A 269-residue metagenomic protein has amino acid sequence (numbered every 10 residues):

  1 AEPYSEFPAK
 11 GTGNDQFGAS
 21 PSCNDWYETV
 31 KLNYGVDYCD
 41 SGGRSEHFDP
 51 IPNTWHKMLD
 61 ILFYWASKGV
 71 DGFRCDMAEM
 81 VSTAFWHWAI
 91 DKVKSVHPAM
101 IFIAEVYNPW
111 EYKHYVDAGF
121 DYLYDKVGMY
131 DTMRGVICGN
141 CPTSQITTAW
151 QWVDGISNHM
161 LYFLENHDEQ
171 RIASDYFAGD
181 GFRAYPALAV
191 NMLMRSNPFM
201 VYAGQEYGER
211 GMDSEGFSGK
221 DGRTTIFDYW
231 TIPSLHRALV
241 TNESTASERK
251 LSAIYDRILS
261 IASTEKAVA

Functional and structural regions predicted by a protein language model:
A1-D25, D117-V127, S214-F227: Aromatic- and acidic-residue-enriched segments that line the glycan-binding/catalytic groove of carbohydrate-active
A1-Y64, A89, S95: Substrate-binding/active-site clefts of carbohydrate-active enzymes
E28-T54, V70-M80, V127-G139, E169-G179 (+1 more regions): The substrate-binding groove and active-site-proximal loops of carbohydrate-active enzymes, especially glycoside
M58-T83, Y162: Active-site groove signature of glycoside hydrolases
G72-R74, A99-I103, D121, H159-Y162 (+1 more regions): Structural preference for beta-strand elements that scaffold enzyme active sites
A78-M80, E105-P109, N166, E206: Active-site beta-loop-alpha junctions enriched in small/polar residues
T83-S95, V106-G139, R210-G219: Substrate-binding cleft/loops of secretory-pathway carbohydrate-active enzymes
Q145, D154-N166, R171-A269: Loop/helix patches that line or flank the sugar-binding groove of alpha-linked glycan CAZymes
